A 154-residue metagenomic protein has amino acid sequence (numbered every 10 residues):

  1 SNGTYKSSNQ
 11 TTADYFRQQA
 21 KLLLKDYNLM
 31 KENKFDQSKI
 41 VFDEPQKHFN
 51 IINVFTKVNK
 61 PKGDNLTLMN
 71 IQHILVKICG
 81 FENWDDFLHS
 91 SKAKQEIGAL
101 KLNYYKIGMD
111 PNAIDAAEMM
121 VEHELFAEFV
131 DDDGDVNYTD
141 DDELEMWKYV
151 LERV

Functional and structural regions predicted by a protein language model:
S1-V154: Intrinsically disordered, low-complexity eukaryotic regions enriched in glycine, serine and charged residues
